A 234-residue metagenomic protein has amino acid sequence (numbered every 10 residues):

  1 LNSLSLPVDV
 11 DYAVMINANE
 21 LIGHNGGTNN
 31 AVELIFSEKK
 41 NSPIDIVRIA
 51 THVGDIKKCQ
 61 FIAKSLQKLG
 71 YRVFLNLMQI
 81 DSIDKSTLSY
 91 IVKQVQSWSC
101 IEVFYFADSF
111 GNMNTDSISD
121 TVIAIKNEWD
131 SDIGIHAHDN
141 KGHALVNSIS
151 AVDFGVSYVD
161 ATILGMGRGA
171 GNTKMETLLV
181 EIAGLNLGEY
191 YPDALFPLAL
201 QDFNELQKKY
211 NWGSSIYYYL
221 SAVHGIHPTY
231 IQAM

Functional and structural regions predicted by a protein language model:
L1-M234: Catalytic cores and adjacent flexible loops of soluble metabolic enzymes that perform enolate/carbanion chemistry on
